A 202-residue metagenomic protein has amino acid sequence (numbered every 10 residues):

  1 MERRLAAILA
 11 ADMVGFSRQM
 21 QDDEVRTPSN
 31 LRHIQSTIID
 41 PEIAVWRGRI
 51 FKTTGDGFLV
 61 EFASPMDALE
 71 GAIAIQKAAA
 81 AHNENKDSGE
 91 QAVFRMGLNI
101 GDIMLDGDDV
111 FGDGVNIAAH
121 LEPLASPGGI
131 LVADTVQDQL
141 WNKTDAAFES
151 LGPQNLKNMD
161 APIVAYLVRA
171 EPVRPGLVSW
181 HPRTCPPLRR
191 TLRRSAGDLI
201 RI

Functional and structural regions predicted by a protein language model:
M1-E2, K52, S88-E90, L188-T191: Short, flexible hinge/linker loops that cap or flank conserved catalytic cores
M1-I73, K77-A78, A196, I202: Catalytic NTP-binding/metal-coordinating core of nucleotidyl cyclase/transferase enzymes
A6, G48, Q91-R95, I163 (+1 more regions): Structural motif
I8, V60, L156-K157, P187-R189: Replace "in large, NTP-powered and nucleic-acid-processing enzymes" with "in large, NTP-powered factors and other
A10, G97, L131, A196-G197: Structured core elements
L59-R169: Catalytic beta-strand-to-alpha-helix segment of the class III nucleotidyl cyclase homology domain
R169-R189: Juxtacatalytic C-terminal regulatory tail of Ser/Thr protein kinases
R183-I202: Acidic, proline/glycine-rich low-complexity intrinsically disordered segments
